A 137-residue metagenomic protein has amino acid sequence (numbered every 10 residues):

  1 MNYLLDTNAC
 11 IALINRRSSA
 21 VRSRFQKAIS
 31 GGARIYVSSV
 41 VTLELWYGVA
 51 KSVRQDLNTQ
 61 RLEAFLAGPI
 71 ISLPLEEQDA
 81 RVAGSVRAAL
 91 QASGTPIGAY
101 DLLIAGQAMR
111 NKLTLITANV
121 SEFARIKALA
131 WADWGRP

Functional and structural regions predicted by a protein language model:
M1, A105, M109-P137: Acidic, PIN/NYN-like endoribonuclease modules and their adjacent C-terminal/linker elements
M1-V37, V49-F65, A92, P137: Short, well-structured N-terminal submotif of metal-dependent ribonuclease cores
D6, S38, I97-G98, N119-V120 (+1 more regions): Histidine- and aromatic-rich ligand-binding microenvironments
D6-T7, L45, A83, A108 (+1 more regions): Generic structural signal for small/hydrophobic residues in well-ordered secondary structure, especially within
A9-C10, V41, D79, I104 (+1 more regions): Alpha-helix capping/helix-boundary segments
L66-G68, K127: Short, structured coil segments at secondary-structure junctions
I71-I116: Active-site neighborhoods of divalent-metal-dependent phosphate/nucleic-acid chemistry enzymes
